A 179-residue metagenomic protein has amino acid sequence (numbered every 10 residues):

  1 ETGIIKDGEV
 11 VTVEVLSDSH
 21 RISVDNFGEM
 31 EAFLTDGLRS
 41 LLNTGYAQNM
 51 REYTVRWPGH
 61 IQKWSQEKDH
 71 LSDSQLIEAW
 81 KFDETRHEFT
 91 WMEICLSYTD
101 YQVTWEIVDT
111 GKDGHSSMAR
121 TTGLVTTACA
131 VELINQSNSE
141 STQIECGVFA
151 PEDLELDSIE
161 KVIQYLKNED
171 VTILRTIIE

Functional and structural regions predicted by a protein language model:
E1-E179: C-terminal catalytic/substrate-binding lobe primarily of soluble NAD(P)-dependent oxidoreductases
